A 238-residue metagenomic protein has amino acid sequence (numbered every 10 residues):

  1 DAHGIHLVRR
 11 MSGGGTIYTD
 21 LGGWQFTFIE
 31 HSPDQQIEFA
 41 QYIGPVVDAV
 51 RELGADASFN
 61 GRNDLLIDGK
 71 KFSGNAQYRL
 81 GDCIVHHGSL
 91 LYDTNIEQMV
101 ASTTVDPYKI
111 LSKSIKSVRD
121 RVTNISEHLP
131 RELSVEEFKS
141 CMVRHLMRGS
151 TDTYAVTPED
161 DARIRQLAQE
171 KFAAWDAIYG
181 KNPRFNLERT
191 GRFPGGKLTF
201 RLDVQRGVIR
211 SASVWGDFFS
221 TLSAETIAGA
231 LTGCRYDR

Functional and structural regions predicted by a protein language model:
D1-I37: N-terminal lobe of the biotin/lipoate ligase/transferase fold
M11-Q25, R62-K71, A76-V85: FAD-binding core of FAD-dependent oxidoreductases, characterized by glycine-rich FAD pyrophosphate-binding loops
G23-N63: Contiguous, small/hydrophobic- and glycine-enriched helical/loop subdomains that border and often "cap" functional
E30-Q35, S126-E132, G216-F218: A generic structural motif
G44-V46, L53-G54, S73, G81-K181 (+1 more regions): Long, positively charged amphipathic alpha-helical accessory segments at protein N-termini or as interdomain linkers
G69-K70, L80-V85, T94-Q98, G195-K197 (+1 more regions): Coil-to-beta-strand transition motifs
L167-F219: Internal helical hairpin/lid segments
